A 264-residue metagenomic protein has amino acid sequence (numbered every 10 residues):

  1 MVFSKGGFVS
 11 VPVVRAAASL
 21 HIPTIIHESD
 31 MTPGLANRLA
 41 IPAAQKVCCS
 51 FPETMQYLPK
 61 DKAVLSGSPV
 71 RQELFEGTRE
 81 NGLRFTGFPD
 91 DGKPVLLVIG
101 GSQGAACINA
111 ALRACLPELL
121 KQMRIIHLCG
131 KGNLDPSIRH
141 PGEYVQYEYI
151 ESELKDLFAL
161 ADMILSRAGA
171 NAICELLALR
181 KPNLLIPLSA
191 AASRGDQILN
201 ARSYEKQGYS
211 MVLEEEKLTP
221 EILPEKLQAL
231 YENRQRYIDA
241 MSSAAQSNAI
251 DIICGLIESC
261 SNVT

Functional and structural regions predicted by a protein language model:
M1, Y147, A159-C174, K181-P182: Acidic donor-binding loop of glycosyltransferase active sites
M1-L20: An aromatic- and histidine-rich active-site surface loop
R15, K155, I173-K181, R202: Short alpha-helical segment that forms part of, or immediately flanks, the ligand-binding pocket in carbohydrate-active
A18-E80: Active-site-proximal region of nucleotide-activated glycan assembly enzymes, centered on histidine/acidic-rich loops
R79-I164, I198-R202, K206, L213-I222: Donor-nucleotide binding loops and adjacent catalytic segments primarily of GT-B fold Leloir glycosyltransferases
S166, P182-R194: Short hydrophobic beta-strand element within catalytic cores of glycosyltransferases and related nucleotide-activated
Q235-S247: A short, well-ordered alpha-helix in the C-terminal region of glycosyltransferases
Q246-T264: C-terminal alpha-helical cap of glycosyltransferases
